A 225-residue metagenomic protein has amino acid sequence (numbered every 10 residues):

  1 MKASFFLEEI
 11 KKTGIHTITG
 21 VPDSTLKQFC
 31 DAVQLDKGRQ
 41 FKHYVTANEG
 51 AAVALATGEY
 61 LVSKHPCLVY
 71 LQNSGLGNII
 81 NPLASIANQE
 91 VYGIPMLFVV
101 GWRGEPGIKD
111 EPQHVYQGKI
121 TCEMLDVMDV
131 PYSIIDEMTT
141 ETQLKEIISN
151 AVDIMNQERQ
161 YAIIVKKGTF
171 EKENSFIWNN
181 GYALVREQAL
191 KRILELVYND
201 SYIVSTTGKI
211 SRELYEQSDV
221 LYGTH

Functional and structural regions predicted by a protein language model:
M1-C122, V130, I134-H225: Thiamine diphosphate
